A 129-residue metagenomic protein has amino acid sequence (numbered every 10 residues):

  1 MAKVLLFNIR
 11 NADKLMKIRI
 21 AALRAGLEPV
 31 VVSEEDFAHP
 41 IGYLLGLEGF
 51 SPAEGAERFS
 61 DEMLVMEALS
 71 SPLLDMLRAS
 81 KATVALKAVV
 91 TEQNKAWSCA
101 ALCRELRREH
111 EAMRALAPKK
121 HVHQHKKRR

Functional and structural regions predicted by a protein language model:
M1-L47, K120-H123, K127-R128: N-terminal, charge-rich interaction modules
K3-L6, L73-K120: Helix-rich interaction surfaces within compact, conserved domain-sized segments that mediate assembly or partner
R10-N11, E35-F37, S70, E92-A96: Short beta-alpha junction loops
L23-L27, E48-P52, T83-A85, L106-H110: Short, low-complexity, polar/charged sequence segments that are solvent-exposed and flexible
P29-S33, A53-R58, A88-T91, E111-L116: Glycine-rich loops and low-complexity Gly/Arg-rich segments that provide flexible linkers or classic glycine-based
E35-V65: Short, intrinsically disordered low-complexity segments
H39-L44, M63-S70, S98-R104, V122-K127: Low-complexity, flexible helical/coil segments
G55-V84: Mid-chain, well-packed structural core segment of small domains
